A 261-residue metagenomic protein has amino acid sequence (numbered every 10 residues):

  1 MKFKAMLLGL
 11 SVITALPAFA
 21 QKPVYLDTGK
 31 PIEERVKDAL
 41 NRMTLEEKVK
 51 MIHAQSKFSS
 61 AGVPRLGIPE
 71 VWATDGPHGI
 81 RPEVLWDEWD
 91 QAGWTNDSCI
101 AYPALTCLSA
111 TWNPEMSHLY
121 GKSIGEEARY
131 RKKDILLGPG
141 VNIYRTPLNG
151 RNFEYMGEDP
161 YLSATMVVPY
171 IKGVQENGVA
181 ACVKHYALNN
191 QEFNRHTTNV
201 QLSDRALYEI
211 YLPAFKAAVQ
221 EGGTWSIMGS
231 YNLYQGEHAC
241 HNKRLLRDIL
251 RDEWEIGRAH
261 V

Functional and structural regions predicted by a protein language model:
M1-P23: Bacterial Sec-dependent N-terminal signal peptides
F19-H260: Glycoside hydrolase catalytic-domain context in secreted enzymes
